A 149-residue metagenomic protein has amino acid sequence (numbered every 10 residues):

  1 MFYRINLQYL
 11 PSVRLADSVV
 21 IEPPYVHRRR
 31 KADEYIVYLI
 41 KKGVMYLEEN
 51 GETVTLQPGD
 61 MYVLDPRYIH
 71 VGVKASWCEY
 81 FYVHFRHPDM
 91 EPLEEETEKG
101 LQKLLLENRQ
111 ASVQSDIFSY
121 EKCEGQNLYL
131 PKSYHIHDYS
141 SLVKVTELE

Functional and structural regions predicted by a protein language model:
M1-F2, P58: N-terminal low-complexity or simple alpha-helical regulatory segments that function as activation/interaction modules
F2-L15, I69-E149: A hydrophobic/aromatic-rich effector-binding and dimerization subdomain of bacterial HTH-type transcriptional regulators
R14-A32, R67: Conserved short histidine dyad/triad with adjacent acidic residue
K31-L47: Short, conserved beta-strand element in jelly-roll/cupin
Y46-E48, L64, I69-A75: Short beta-strand His + acidic residue motifs that chelate non-heme Fe in jelly-roll/DSBH and cupin folds
G51-D65: Short acidic-glycine-tyrosine-enriched beta hairpin
